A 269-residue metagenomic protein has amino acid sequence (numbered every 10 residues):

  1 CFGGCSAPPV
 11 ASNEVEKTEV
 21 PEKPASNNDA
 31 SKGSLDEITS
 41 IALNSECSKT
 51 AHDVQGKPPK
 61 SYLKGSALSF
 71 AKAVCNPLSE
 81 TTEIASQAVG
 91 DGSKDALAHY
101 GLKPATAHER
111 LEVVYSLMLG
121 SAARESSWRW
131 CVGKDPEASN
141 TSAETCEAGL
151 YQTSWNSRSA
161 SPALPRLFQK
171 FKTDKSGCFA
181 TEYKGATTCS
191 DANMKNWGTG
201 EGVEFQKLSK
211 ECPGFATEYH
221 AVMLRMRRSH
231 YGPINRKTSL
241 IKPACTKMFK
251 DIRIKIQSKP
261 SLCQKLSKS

Functional and structural regions predicted by a protein language model:
P9-P24: Short, low-complexity, disordered segments immediately C-terminal to signal peptides in bacterial exported proteins
S12, V54, I252: Cys/His-rich zinc-coordinating "finger/knuckle" motifs
S31-M223: Peptidoglycan-targeting cell-wall enzymes and recognition modules
V203-S269: Active-site or metal-binding loop neighborhoods of secreted/extracellular toxin and effector enzymes
